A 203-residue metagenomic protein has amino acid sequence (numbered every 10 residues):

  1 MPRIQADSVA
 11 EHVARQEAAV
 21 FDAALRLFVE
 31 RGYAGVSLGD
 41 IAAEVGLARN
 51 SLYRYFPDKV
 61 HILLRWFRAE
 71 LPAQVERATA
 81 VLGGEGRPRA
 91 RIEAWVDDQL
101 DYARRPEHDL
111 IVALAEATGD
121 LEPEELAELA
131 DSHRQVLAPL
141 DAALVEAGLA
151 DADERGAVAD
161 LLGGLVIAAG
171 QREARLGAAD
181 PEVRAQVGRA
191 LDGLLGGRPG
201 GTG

Functional and structural regions predicted by a protein language model:
M1-R15, P199-G203: N-terminal intrinsically disordered/low-complexity leader segments
R15-A24, I41, W66-Q74, A78 (+1 more regions): Generic hydrophobic, amphipathic alpha-helix propensity
Q16, K59, E70-Q74, I92-Q99 (+4 more regions): Hydrophobic/aromatic residues within well-ordered alpha-helical segments
A19, L27-H61, R65: Helix-turn-helix
R65, T79-R105, V158-L162: Hydrophobic alpha-helical connector segments
P72-E76, E122-L149, G156-D160, A185: Amphipathic alpha-helical packing segments from all-alpha helical-bundle domains
A94, L100-P139, Q171, R175: Short secondary-structure transition hinges
D98-D101, D141, A152-A174, E182-L194: Hydrophobic alpha-helical segments that form the core of small-molecule binding pockets and/or dimer interfaces
